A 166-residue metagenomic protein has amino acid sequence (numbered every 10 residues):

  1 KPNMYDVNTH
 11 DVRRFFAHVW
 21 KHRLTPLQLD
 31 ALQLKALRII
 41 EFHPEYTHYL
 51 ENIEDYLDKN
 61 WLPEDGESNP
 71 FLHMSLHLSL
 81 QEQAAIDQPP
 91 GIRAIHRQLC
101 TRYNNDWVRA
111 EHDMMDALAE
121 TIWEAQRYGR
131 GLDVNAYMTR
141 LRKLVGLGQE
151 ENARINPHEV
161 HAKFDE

Functional and structural regions predicted by a protein language model:
K1-N3: Short, Lys/Arg-enriched N-terminal segments with co-localized hydrophobic residues within the first ~10-30 amino acids
Y5-S68: Core of compact, soluble alpha-helical bundle domains
F16, A36, I40, S75-L80 (+3 more regions): Short alpha-helical scaffolding segments that buttress acidic/His motifs in well-ordered protein cores
T25, Q83-G91, W123-L132: Short helix-capping/linker segments at secondary-structure and domain boundaries
L29-Q33, Y49-I53, G91-R97, E111-M115 (+1 more regions): Short coil/turn segments at secondary-structure boundaries
E45-R102: Heme-based O2/NO sensor domains and their adjacent alpha-helical segments, primarily globin folds but also including
I95-M138: Long, amphipathic alpha-helical coupling/dimerization segments that relay conformational signals between
E120-E166: Glycine-rich, aromatic-bearing surface loops/beta-hairpins
